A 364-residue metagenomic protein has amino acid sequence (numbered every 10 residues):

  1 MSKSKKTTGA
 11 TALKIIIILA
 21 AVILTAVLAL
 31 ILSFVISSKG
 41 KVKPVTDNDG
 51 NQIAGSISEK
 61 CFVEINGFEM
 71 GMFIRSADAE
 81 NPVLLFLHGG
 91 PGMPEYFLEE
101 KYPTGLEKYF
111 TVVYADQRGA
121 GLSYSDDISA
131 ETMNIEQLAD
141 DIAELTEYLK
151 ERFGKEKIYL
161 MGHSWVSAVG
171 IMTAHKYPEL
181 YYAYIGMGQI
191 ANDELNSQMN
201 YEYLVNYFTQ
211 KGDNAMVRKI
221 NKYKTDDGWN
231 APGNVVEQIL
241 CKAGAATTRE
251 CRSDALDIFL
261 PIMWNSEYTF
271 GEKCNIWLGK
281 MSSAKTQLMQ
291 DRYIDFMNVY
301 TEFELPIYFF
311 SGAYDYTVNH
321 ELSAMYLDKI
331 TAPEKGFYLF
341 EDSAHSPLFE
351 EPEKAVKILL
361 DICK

Functional and structural regions predicted by a protein language model:
N81-G90: Short beta-strand element of the alpha/beta-hydrolase
P94-P103: The serine-hydrolase catalytic nucleophile loop
E107-S125: Conserved alpha/beta-hydrolase
Q137-K157: Conserved acidic catalytic loop of the alpha/beta-hydrolase fold
K155-M199: Conserved hydrolase catalytic core segment
Y181-D227: A catalytic-pocket lid/entrance helix-loop region that shapes and gates access to the active site across common
K211-N298, L305: Alpha/beta-hydrolase
F303, F309-S311, D315: Short beta-strand/loop motif that positions the catalytic acidic residue of the alpha/beta-hydrolase fold
